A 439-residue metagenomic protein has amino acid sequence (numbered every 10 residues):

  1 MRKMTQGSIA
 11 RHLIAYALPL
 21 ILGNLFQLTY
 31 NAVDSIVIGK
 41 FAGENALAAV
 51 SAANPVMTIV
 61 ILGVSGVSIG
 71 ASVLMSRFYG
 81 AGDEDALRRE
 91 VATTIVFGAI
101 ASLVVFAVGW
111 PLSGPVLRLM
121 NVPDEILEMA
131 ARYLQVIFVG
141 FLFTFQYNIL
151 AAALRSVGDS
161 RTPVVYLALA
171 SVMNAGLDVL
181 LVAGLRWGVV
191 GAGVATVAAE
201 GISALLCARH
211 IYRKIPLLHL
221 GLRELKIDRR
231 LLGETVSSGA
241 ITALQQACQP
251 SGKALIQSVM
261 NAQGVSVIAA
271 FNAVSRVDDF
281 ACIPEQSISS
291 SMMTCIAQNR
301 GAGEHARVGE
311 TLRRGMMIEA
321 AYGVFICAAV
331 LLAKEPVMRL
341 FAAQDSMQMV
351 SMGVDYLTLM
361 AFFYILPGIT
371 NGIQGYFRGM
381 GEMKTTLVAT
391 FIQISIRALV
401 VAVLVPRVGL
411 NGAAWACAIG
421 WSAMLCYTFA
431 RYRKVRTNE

Functional and structural regions predicted by a protein language model:
M1-A17, M75-G140, G184-A240, I296-F363 (+1 more regions): Short alpha-helical transmembrane segments in multi-pass integral membrane proteins
L18, D34, A71-S72, L112-S113 (+13 more regions): Hydrophobic/aromatic residues in alpha-helical transmembrane segments
L20-V73, I137-T144, G233-N299, E319-C327 (+4 more regions): Transmembrane helix-bundle signature of multi-pass secondary active exporters and lipid flippases
Q27, N31, S35, G39 (+11 more regions): Juxtamembrane/transmembrane-helix interface segments of polytopic membrane transporters
T29-A32, F41-E44, F78-A81, S156-V157 (+5 more regions): Helix-loop interface residues and adjacent transmembrane-helix termini in multi-pass membrane transporters, primarily
L47-A107, T144-P163, A270-K334, P367-G381 (+1 more regions): Small-residue-rich hydrophobic transmembrane alpha-helices
I59-L62, N174-V179, A204-A208, F280-I283 (+3 more regions): Hydrophobic transmembrane alpha-helices of multi-pass small-molecule transporters
S68, V136-R155, P163-S171, A192-L205 (+4 more regions): Short runs within selected transmembrane alpha-helices of multi-pass transporters and secretion channels
